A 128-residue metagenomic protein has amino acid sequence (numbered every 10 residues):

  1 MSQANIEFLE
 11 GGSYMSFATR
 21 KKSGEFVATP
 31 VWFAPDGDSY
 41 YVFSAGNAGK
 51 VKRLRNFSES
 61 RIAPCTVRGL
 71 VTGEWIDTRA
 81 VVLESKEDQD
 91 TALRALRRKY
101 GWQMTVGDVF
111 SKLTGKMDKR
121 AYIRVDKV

Functional and structural regions predicted by a protein language model:
M1, E7, F26, L93-A95 (+1 more regions): Short linear sequence motifs
M1-A4, A28-A34, A80-S85, V125-V128: Short flexible/disordered coil segments
M1-E7, S39-K50: Short charge-dense sequence patches
M1-S16, L70: Extreme N-terminal tail/first-helix region
Q3, E10, G37-Y40, T78-V82 (+1 more regions): Residues at structural and domain junctions
A4, T19-S23, D108-L113: Short helix-to-loop capping/linker segments positioned immediately adjacent to catalytic or ligand/cofactor-binding
G12-G46, I62-P64, E74-D77: Short beta-strand segments
N47-V128: Short, structured beta-strand-loop surface elements
